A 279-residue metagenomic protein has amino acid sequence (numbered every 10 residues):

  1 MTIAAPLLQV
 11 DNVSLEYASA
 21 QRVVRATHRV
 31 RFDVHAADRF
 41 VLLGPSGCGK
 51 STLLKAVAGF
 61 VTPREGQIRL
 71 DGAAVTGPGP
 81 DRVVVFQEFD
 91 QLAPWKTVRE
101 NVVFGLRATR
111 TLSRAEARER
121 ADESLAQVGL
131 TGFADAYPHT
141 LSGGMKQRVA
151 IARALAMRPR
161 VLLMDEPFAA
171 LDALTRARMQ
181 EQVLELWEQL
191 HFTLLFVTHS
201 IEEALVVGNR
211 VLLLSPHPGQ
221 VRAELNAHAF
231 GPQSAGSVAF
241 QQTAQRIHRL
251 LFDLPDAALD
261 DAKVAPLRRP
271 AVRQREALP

Functional and structural regions predicted by a protein language model:
A58: Helix-to-loop junction immediately C-terminal to a conserved catalytic motif
G66-P78: Conserved ABC transporter NBD signature motif
R99-A108, R118, D122, N226: Short helical segment in ABC ATPase nucleotide-binding domains corresponding to the A-loop/adjacent helical element
R114-F133, E185: Conserved ABC ATPase "signature" region
Y137-L141, M145: Conserved ABC ATPase signature
A156-R160: A short, proline-enriched helix->beta-strand linker immediately N-terminal to the Walker B motif in ABC-type P-loop
